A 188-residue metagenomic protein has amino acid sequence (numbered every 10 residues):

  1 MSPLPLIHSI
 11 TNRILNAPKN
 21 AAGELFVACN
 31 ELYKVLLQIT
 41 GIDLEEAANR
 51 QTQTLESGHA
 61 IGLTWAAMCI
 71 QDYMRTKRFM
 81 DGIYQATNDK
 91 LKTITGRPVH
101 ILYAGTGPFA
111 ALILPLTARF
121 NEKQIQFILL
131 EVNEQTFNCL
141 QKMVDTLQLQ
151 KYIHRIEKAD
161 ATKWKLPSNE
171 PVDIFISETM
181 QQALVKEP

Functional and structural regions predicted by a protein language model:
M1-Q51: N-terminal auxiliary segments of SAM/dcSAM-dependent transferases
T52-L91: Class I SAM-dependent methyltransferase Rossmann-like catalytic core, especially the SAM/SAH-binding loop
M68-I83, G105-L112, V132-T136, V185-K186: Phosphate/oxyanion-binding active-site loops and adjacent basic polyanion-contact surfaces
T95-F109: Conserved class I S-adenosyl-L-methionine
H100, Q124-Q126: Residues at the starts of beta-strands that form the adenosine-phosphate
G107-K123: Conserved SAM-binding loop of SAM-dependent methyltransferases across substrates and taxa, primarily the Class I
E122, L130-V172: S-adenosyl-L-methionine
V172-E187: A short SAM/SAH-binding and catalytic strip from SAM-dependent methyltransferases
